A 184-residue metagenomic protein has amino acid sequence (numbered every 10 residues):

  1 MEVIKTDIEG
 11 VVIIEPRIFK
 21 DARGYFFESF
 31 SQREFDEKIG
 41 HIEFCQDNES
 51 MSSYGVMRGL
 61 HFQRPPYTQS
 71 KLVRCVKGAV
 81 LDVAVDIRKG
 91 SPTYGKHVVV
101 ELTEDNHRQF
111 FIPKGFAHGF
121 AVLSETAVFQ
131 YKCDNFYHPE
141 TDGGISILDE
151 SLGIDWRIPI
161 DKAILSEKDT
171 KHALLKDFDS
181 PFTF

Functional and structural regions predicted by a protein language model:
M1-R108, S124-T126, C133-D142, S146-F184: Non-catalytic, conserved peripheral segments adjacent to functional cores
F110, H118-L123: Short beta-strand His + acidic residue motifs that chelate non-heme Fe in jelly-roll/DSBH and cupin folds
